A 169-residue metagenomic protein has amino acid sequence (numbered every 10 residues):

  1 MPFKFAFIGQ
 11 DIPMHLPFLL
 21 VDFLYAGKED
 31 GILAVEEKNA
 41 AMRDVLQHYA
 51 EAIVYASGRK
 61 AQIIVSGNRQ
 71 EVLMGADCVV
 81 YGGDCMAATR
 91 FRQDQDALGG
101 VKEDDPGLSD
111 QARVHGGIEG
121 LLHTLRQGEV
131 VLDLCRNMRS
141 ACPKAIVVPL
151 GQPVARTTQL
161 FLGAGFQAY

Functional and structural regions predicted by a protein language model:
M1-E36: N-terminal Rossmann-like dinucleotide-binding module
G9-H15, N39-M42, P149-T157: Gly/Ser/Thr-rich loops at beta-strand to alpha-helix junctions that form or flank small-molecule/cofactor-binding
I12-L16, M42-L46, H123-V130: Phosphate/oxyanion-binding active-site loops and adjacent basic polyanion-contact surfaces
L24-G58: Glycine-rich phosphate-binding loop and adjoining beta1-alpha1-beta2 segment of Rossmann-like nucleotide-binding folds
A52-C78, D84-A87, D110-G120, T124 (+1 more regions): A structured beta-alpha segment of the ubiquitous adenosine-cofactor-binding alpha/beta core
C78-D104: Short, solvent-exposed beta-strand-terminating loops
V101-L121, A145-P149, F166-Y169: Short, acidic/small-residue loops that bind anionic groups at enzyme active sites
L132-Y169: Rossmann-like dinucleotide-binding core of oxidoreductases
